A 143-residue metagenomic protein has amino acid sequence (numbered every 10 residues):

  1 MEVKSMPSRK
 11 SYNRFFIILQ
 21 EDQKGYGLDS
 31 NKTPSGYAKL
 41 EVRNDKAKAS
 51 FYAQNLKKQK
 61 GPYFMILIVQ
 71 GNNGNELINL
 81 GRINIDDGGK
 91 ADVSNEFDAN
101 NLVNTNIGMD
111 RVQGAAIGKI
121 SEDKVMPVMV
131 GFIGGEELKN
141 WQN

Functional and structural regions predicted by a protein language model:
E2-N143: N-terminal targeting/export leaders
